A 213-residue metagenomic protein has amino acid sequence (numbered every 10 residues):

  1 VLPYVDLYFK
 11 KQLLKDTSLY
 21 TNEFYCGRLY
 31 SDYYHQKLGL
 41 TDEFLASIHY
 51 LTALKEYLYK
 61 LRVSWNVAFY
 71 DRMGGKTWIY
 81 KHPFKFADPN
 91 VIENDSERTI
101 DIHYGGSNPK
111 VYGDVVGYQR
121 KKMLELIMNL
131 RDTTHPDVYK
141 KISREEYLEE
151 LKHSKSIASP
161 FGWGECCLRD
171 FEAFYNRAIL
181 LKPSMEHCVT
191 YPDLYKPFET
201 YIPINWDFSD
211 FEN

Functional and structural regions predicted by a protein language model:
V1-L168, L181-P197: Nucleotide-sugar donor-binding catalytic core of glycosyltransferases
F174-Y175: Short alpha-helix at the nucleotide-sugar/activated-sugar donor binding site of glycosyltransferases and closely
A178: Short glycine/serine/threonine/alanine-rich loop segments
P192-E212: Change "using UDP/GDP/dTDP sugars" to "using nucleotide sugars
